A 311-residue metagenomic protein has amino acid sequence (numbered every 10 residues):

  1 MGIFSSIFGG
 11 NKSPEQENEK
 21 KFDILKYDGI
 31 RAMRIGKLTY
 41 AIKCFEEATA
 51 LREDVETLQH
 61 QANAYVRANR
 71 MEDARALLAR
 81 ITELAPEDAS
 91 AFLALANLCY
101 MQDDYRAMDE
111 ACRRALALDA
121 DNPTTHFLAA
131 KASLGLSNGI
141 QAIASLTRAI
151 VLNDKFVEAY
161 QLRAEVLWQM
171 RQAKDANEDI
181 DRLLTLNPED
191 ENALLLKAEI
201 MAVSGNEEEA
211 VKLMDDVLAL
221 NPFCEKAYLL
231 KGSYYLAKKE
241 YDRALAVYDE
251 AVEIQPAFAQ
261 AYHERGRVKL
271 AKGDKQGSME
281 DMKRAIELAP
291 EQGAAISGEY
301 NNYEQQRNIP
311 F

Functional and structural regions predicted by a protein language model:
I3-I24: TPR-adjacent "capping" and linker segments in tetratricopeptide-repeat scaffold/adaptor proteins
E15, F22, V55-E56, A89-S90 (+6 more regions): Helix-start (N-cap) detector for alpha-helical repeat units in TPR-like alpha-solenoids, especially tetratricopeptide
N18-E56, H60-R67, A94-D103, L128-K131 (+2 more regions): Alpha-helical segment of the N-proximal tetratricopeptide repeat
I35-K43, A68-R80, Q102-R114, G135-R148 (+4 more regions): Structural signature of tandem alpha-helical TPR/SEL1-like repeats, specifically the intra-repeat loop/turn
A50-L51, L84, L118, L152 (+4 more regions): Structural marker of alpha-solenoid helical repeat scaffolds
H60, A94, L128, L162 (+4 more regions): Canonical tetratricopeptide repeat
A64-R67, R267-L270, Q292-F311: TPR/TPR-like alpha-solenoid helical repeat scaffolds
H263, R267-A294: TPR/TPR-like (Sel1-like) alpha-helical repeat modules
